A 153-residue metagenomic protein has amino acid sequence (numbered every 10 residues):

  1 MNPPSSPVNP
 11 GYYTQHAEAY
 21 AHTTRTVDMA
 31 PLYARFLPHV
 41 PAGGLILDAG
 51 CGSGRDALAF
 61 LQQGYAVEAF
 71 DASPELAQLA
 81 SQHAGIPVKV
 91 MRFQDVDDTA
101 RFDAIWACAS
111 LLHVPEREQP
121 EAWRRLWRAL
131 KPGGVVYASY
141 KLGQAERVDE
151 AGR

Functional and structural regions predicted by a protein language model:
M1-P41, Q144: Conserved class I S-adenosyl-L-methionine
G43-G52: Conserved class I S-adenosyl-L-methionine
S53-D95: Class I SAM-dependent methyltransferase SAM/SAH-binding core
D95-I105: A short acidic, Gly/Pro-enriched loop at the edge of an enzyme's catalytic core that lines a small-molecule cofactor
A104-E118: A short SAM/SAH-binding and catalytic strip from SAM-dependent methyltransferases
P120-P132: A short glycine-rich, Lys/Arg-flanked "PGG" loop and its adjoining helix->strand segment in the class I
G133-Y140: Conserved beta-strand signature within the Rossmann-like core of class I S-adenosyl-L-methionine
E146-R153: Acceptor-substrate binding/catalytic loop of class I
